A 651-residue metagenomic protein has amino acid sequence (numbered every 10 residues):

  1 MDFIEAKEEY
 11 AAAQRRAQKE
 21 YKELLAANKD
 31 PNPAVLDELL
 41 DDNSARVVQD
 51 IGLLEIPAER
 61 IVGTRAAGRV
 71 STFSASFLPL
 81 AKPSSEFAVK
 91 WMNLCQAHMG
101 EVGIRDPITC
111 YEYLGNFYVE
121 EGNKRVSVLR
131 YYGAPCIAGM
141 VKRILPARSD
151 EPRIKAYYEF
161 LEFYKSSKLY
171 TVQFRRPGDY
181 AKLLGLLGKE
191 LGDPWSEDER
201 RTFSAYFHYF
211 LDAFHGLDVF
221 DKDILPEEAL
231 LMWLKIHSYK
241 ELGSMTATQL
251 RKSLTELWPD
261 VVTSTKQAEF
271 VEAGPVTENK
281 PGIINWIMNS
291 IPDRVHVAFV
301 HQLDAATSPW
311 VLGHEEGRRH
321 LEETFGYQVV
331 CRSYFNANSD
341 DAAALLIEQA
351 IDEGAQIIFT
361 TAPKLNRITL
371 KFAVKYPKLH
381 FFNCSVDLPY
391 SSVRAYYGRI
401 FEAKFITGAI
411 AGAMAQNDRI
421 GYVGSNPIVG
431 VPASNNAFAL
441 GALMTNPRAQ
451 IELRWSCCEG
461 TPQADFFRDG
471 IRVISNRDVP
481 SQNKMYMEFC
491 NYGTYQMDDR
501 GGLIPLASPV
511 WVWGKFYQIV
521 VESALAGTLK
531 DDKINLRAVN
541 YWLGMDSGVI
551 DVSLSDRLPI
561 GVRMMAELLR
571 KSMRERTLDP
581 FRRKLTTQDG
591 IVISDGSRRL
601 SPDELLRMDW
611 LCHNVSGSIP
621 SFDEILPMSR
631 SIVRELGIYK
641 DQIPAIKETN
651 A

Functional and structural regions predicted by a protein language model:
M1-E120, Y131, R176-G188, H215 (+2 more regions): Short, charged/polar connector segments at secondary-structure boundaries
G103-Y118, N123-A156: A short, basic-hydrophobic beta/loop patch
H296-E316, L321, R332-D340, G430-P432: Extracytoplasmic "Venus flytrap"
G354-P363, F382-C384, I471-P480, L503-W511: Periplasmic-binding protein-like
V374-Y397: Flexible loop/hinge segments that line or gate small-molecule binding clefts
Y396-D418, V510-D531: Hydrophobic alpha-helical segments within soluble ligand-binding/sensing domains
I406-N446, R537-R557: An alpha-beta-alpha
G527-N650: Segments of small-molecule ligand-sensing domains
